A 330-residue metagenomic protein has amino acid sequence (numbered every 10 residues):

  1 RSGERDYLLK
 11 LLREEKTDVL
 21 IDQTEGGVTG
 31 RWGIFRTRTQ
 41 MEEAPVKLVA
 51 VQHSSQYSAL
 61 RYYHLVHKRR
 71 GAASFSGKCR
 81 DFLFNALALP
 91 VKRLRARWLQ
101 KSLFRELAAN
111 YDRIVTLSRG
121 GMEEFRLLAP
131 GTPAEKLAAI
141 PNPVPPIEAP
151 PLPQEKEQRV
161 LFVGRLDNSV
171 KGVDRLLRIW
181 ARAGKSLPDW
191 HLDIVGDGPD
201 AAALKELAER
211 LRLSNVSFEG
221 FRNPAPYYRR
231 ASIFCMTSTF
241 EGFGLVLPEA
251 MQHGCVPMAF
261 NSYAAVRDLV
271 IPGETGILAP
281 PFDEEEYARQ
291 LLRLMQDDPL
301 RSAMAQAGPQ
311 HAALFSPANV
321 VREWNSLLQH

Functional and structural regions predicted by a protein language model:
L89-K136: A short, active-site helix/loop in glycosyltransferases that binds the activated sugar's phosphate group
E148, L152-K171, L177-W180: Conserved donor-binding/catalytic core segment of Leloir-type glycosyltransferases
D167-R182, P199-K205, E285: A conserved mid-protein helix/loop that constitutes part of the nucleotide-sugar donor-binding site
A202-F221: Nucleotide-activated donor-binding/catalytic signature segment of Leloir-type glycosyltransferases, i.e., the conserved
T239: Aromatic "clamp/platform" in nucleotide-sugar-dependent glycosyltransferases that forms part of the donor/acceptor
V256-F260: Short hydrophobic beta-strand element within catalytic cores of glycosyltransferases and related nucleotide-activated
N261, I271-G273, I277-E284, R293-P299 (+1 more regions): Conserved acidic donor-binding segment of nucleotide-sugar-dependent glycosyltransferases
E286, R293, L300-L314, E323-S326: A short, well-ordered alpha-helix in the C-terminal region of glycosyltransferases
